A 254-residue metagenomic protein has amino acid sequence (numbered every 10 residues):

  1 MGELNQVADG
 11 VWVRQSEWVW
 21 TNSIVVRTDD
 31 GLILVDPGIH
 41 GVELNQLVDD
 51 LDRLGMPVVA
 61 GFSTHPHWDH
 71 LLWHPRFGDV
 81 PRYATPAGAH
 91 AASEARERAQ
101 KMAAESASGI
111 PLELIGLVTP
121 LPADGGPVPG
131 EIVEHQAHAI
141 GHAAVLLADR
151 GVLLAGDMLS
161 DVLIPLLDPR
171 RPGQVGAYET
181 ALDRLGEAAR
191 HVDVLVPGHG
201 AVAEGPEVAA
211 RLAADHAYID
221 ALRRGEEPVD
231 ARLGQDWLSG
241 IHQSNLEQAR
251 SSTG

Functional and structural regions predicted by a protein language model:
G2-D49, A144-G156: Conserved beta-strand hairpin/beta-sheet module of binuclear metal-dependent hydrolase folds, prominently
G10-Q15, P37-H40, A60-F62, G130-H135 (+1 more regions): Short, flexible loop segments at the rims of nucleotide/cofactor-binding pockets, characterized by
D29-D30, M56-P57, F77-P81, P129-G130 (+2 more regions): Short glycine/proline-enriched coil/turn segments at helix->beta-strand junctions
L32, I39-G41, E134-Q136, I140-R211: Metallo-beta-lactamase
V42-T85: Active-site metal-binding motif and surrounding structural segment of the metallo-beta-lactamase
N45, R53, H90-E134, D149 (+1 more regions): Metallo-beta-lactamase
V48, W73-R76, A95-E97, L166-L167 (+1 more regions): Short amphipathic alpha-helical segments
E187-V194, A201-G254: Accessory terminal helices/loops
